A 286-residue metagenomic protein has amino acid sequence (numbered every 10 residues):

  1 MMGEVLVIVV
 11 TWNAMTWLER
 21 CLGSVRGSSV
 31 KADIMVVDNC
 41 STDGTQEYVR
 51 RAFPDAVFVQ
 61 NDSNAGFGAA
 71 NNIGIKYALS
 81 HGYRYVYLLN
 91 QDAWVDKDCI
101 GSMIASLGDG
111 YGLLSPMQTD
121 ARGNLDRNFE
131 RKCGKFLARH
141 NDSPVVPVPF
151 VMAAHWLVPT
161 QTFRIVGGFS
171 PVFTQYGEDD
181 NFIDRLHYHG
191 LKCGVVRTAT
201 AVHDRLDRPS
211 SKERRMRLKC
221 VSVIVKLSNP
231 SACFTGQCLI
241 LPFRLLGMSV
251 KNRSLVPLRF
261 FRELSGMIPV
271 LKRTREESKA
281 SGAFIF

Functional and structural regions predicted by a protein language model:
G23-A32: Short, acidic, metal-binding catalytic loop of nucleotide-sugar glycosyltransferases
S24, D38-E47, S63, A93: A conserved acidic beta->alpha catalytic loop
N61-H81: Glycine-rich, basic loop-to-helix element that forms the pyrophosphate-binding segment of sugar-nucleotide handling
Y83-W94: Short beta-strand-to-loop acidic/aromatic patch adjacent to the donor-nucleotide binding site
D96-R127: Conserved donor NDP-sugar-binding/catalytic core segment of glycosyltransferases
E130-P149: Short, flexible, basic/aromatic active-site loop/helix in glycosyltransferases
F150-V158, T162-G167, V172-T200: A short, conserved alpha-helix in the catalytic core of glycosyltransferases
R215-S222, P230-F286: Non-catalytic, C-terminal membrane-associated alpha-helical segments of glycosyltransferases
